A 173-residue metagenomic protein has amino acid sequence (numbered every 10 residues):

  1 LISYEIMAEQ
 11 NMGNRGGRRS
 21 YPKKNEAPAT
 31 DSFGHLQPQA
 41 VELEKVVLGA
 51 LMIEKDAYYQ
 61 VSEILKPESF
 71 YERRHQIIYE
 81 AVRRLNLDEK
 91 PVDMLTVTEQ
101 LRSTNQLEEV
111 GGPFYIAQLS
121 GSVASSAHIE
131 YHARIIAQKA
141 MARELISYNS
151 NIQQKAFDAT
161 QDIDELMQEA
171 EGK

Functional and structural regions predicted by a protein language model:
I2-A140: Noncatalytic partner-interaction/assembly domains of nucleic-acid and motor enzyme complexes, especially the accessory
P113-K173: Extended, charged alpha-helical coiled-coil/arm scaffolds that mediate oligomerization and mechanical coupling in large
